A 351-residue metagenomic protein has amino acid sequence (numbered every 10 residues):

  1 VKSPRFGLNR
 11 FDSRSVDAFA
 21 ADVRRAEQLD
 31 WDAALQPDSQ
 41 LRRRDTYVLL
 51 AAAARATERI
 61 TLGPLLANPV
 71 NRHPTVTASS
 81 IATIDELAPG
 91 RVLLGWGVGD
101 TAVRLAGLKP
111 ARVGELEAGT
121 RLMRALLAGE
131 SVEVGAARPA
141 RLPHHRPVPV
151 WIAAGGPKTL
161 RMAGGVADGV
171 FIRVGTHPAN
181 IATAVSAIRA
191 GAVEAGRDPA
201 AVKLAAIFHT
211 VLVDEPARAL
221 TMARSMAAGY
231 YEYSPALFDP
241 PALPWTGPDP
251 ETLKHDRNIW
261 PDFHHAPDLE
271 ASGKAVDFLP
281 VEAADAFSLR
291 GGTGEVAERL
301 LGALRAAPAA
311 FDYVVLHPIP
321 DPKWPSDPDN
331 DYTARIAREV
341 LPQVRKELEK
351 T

Functional and structural regions predicted by a protein language model:
V1-L65, V148: N-terminal beta1-alpha1-beta2 module of alpha/beta enzyme domains
P4-D17, A67-P74, H145-G155, T210-V213 (+1 more regions): Active-site mouth loops of central-metabolism enzymes
P4-R10, A34-Q36, T61-L65, V92-W96 (+4 more regions): Hydrophobic faces of well-ordered beta-strands that scaffold small-molecule active sites in alpha/beta enzyme cores
R14-A26, T77-S80, A154-M162, T293-R305: Short, acidic/polar
D30, A53, I84, M123 (+7 more regions): Conserved, mostly hydrophobic/aromatic
A33-A56, N68, D100-V103, V174-P178 (+1 more regions): Glycine-rich, proline-tolerant flexible connector loops at the mouths of alpha/beta enzymes
Y47-A67, N71, L126, A334-E349: Alpha-helix-loop-beta-strand connector modules within alpha/beta enzyme cores
K109-R141, I181-A309, E347-T351: An alpha-helical appendage that flanks or caps ligand/catalytic pockets
